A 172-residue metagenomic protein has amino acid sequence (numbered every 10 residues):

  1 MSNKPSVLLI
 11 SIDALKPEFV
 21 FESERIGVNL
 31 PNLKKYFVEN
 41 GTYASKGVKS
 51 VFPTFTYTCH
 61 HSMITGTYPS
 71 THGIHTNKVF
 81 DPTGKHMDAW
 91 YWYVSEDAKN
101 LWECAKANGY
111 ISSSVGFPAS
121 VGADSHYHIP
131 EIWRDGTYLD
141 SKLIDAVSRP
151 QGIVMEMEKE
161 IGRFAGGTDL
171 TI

Functional and structural regions predicted by a protein language model:
M1-P5, I26, G166-L170: N-terminal secretory/membrane-targeting segments
N3-V7, N40-Y43, N108-S113: Loop/turn elements at helix/coil->beta-strand transitions in domains of secreted/extracellular proteins
K4-E18, Y36-F37, M63, A105: Beta-strand elements within well-structured catalytic alpha/beta cores of enzymes that handle phosphate/sulfate esters
P5-S6, G27, P31, T58 (+1 more regions): A structural signal for well-ordered alpha-helical segments within the folded catalytic domains of diverse enzymes
L15-E18, A44-K46, F55-C59, N77-W90: Glycine-/proline-rich flexible loop or hinge segments
K16-F21, A123: Short N-terminal binding/cap micro-motifs at the start of the first secondary-structure element
V20-T67, S113: Short, structured active-site-proximal loop/turn typified by the sulfatase FGly-forming signature C/S-X-P-X-R
T67-I172: His/Asp/Glu-rich, glycine-adjacent segments that coordinate divalent cations and/or stabilize oxyanion chemistry on
